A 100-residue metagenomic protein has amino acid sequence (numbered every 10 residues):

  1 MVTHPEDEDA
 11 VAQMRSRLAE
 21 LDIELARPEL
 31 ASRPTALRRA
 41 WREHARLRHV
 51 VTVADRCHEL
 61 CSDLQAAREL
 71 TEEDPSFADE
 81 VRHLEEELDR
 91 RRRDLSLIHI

Functional and structural regions predicted by a protein language model:
M1-R90: N-terminal alpha-helical targeting/anchoring segments
R91-L95: Arg/Lys-rich RNA-binding interfaces used to dock onto structured RNA substrates
I98-I100: Conserved small/polar residues in nucleotide/adenosyl-binding loops
